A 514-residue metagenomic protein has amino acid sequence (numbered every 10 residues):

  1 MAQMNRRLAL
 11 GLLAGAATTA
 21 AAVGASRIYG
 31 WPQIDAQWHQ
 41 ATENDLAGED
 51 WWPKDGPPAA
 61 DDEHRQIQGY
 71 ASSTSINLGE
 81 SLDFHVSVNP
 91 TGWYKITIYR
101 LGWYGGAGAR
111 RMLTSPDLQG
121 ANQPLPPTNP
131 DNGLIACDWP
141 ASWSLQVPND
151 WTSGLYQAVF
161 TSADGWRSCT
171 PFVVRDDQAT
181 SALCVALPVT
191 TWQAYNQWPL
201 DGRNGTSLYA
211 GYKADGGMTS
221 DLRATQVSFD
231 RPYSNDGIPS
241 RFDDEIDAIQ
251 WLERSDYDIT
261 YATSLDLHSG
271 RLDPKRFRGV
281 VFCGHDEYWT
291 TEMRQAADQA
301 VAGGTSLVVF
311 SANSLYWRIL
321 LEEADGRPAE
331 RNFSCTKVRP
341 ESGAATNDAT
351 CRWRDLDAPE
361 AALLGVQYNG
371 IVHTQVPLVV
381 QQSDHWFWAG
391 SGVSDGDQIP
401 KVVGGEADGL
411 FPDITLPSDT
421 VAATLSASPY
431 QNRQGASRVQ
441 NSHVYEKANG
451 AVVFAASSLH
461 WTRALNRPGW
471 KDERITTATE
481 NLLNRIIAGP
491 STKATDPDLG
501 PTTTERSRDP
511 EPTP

Functional and structural regions predicted by a protein language model:
M1-A16: N-terminal secretory signal peptides and thylakoid transit peptides that target proteins across membranes
E43-R65: Proline/serine/threonine-rich low-complexity linkers at boundaries of modular beta-sandwich domains
A71-I76: Short beta-strand segments of immunoglobulin-like
E80-F84: Structural beta-strand segments of beta-rich domains
T91, T97-W103, A109-D117, D164-P274 (+1 more regions): Aromatic-Pro/Gly-enriched surface loop or interdomain linker that acts as a lid/target-recognition segment
Y94, L134-A179: Extended acidic/polar, glycine-enriched regions that form or flank non-catalytic beta-rich accessory modules
N122-C137, S144-Q146, T152, G237-E323 (+2 more regions): Helical hinge/lid and interdomain linker segments adjacent to catalytic or ligand-binding clefts that mediate domain
A324-R508: Long, C-terminal catalytic modules of enzymes
